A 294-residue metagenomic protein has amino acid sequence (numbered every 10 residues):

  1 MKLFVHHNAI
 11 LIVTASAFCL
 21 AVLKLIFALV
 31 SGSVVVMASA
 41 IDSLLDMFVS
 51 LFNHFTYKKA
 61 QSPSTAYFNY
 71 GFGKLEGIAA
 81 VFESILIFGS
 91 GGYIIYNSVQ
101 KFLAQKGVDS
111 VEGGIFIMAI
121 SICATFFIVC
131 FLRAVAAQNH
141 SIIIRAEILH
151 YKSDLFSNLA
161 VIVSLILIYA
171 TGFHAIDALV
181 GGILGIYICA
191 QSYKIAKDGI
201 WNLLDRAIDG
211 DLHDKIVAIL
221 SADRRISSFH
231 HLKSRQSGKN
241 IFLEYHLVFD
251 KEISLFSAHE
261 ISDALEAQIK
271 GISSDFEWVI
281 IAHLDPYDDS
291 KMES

Functional and structural regions predicted by a protein language model:
K2-S16, L20-L25, L29-S294: Alpha-helical transmembrane segments and adjacent TM-loop junctions that form the membrane-embedded core of multi-pass
